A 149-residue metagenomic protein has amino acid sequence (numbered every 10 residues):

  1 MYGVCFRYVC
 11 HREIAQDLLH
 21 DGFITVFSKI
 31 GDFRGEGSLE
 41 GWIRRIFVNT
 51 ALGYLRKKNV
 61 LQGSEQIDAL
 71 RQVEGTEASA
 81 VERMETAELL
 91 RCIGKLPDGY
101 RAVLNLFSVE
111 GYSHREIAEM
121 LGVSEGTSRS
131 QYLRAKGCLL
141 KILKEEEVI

Functional and structural regions predicted by a protein language model:
Y2-D21, E125, E147-I149: Short, charged helix-capping/linker segments at alpha-helix termini
G3, D17-I24, G37-N49: Structural recognition of an alpha-helix C-terminal capping motif at a helix-to-coil junction
R7-C10, H20-S38, K57-N59: Sigma70-family region 2
C10, E65, E82-R83, E88-R91 (+2 more regions): C-terminal edge and immediately downstream basic/flexible tail or linker adjoining helix-turn-helix-like DNA-binding
G31-R34, R45-E65, E82, R134: Arg/Lys-rich amphipathic alpha helix in sigma70-family domain 2
V48, L52, V109, L121-E145: DNA-recognition helix of helix-turn-helix
V60-A87, S113: Internal acidic/polar
V103-F107: A short pre-motif secondary-structure segment
